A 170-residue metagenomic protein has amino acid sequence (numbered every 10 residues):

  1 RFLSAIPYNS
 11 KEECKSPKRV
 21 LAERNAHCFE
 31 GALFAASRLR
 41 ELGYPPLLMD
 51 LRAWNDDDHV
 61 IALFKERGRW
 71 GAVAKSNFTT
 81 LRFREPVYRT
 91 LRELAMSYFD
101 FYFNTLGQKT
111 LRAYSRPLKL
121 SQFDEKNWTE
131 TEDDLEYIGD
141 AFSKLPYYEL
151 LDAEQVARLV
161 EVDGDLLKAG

Functional and structural regions predicted by a protein language model:
R1-G170: A structural boundary/capping signal
